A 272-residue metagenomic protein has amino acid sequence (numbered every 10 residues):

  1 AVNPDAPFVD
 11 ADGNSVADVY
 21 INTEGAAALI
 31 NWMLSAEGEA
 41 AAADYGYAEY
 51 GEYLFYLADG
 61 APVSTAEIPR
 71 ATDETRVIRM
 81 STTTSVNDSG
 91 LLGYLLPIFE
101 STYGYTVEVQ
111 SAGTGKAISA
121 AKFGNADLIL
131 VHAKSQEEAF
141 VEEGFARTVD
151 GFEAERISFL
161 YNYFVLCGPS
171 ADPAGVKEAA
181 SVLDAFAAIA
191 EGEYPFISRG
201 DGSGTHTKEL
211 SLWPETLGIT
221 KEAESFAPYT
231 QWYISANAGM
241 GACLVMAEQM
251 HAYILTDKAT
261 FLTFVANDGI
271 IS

Functional and structural regions predicted by a protein language model:
A1, A120, S211-S272: Ligand-binding pocket segment of bilobal, Venus flytrap-like solute-binding proteins
V2-D5, D12-N14, L160-A174, T207-S211: Periplasmic solute-binding protein
V2-D5, T83-V86, S170-A174, E178-A179 (+2 more regions): Short coil/turn segments
P4-R79: Extracellular/periplasmic juxtamembrane helices and adjacent flexible linkers that interface with membrane partners
A71-E193, N237: N-terminal segment of the mature folded domain
L95-T102, V182-N237: Ligand-binding cleft/hinge of the Venus flytrap
A133-K134, G200, T256-T260: Short secondary-structure boundary segments
